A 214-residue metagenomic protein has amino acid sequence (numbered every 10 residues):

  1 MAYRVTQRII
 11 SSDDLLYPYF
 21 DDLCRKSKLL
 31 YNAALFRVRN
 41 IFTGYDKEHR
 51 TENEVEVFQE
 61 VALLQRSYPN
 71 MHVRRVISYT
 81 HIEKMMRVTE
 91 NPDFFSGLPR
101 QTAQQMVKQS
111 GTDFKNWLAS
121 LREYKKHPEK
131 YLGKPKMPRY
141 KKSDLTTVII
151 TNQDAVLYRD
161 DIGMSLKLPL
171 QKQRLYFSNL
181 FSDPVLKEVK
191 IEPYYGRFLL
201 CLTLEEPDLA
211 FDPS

Functional and structural regions predicted by a protein language model:
M1-S214: Nucleic-acid substrate recognition interfaces
